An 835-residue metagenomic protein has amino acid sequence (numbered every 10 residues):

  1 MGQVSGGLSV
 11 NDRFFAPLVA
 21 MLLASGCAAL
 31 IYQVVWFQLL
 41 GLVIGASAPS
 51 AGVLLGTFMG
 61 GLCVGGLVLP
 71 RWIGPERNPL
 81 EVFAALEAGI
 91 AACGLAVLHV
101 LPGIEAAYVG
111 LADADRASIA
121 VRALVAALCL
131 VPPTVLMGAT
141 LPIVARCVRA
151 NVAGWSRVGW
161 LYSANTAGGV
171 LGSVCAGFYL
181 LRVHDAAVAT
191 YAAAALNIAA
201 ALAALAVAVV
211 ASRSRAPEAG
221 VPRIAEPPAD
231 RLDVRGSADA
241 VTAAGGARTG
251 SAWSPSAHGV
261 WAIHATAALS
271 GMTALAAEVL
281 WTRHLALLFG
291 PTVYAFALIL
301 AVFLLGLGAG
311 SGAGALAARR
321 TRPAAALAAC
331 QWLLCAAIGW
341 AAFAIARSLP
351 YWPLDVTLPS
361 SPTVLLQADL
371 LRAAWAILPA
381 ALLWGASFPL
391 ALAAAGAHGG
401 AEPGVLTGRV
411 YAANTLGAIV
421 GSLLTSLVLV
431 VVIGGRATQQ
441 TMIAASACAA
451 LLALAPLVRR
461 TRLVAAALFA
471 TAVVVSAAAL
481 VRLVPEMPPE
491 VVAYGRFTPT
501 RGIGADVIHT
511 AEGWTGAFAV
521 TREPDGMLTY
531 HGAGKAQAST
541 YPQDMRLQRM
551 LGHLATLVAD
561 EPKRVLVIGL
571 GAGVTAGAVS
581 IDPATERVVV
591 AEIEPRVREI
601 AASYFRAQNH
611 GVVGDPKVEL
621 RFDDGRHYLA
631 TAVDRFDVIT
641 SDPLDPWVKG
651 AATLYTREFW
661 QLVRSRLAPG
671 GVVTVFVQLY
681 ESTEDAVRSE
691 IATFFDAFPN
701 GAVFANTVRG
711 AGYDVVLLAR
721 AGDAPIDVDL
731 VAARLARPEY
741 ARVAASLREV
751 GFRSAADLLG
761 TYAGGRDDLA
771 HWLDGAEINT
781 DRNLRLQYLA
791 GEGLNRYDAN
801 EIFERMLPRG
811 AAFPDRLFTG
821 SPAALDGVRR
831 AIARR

Functional and structural regions predicted by a protein language model:
M1-A724, V728-R734, Y788-L825, R830: Alpha-helical transmembrane segments of multi-pass membrane proteins
L390, H771-L773: A structured, mid-to-C-terminal "fold-capping" secondary-structure block
A733-L758: Short, cationic low-complexity segments
Y762-D767: Intrinsically disordered, low-complexity terminal/linker regions enriched in Pro/Ser/Gly and acidic residues
G775-A776, D781-L786: Periplasmic c-type cytochrome electron-transfer domains
A833-R835: Amphipathic alpha-helical repeat scaffolds of TPR domains
